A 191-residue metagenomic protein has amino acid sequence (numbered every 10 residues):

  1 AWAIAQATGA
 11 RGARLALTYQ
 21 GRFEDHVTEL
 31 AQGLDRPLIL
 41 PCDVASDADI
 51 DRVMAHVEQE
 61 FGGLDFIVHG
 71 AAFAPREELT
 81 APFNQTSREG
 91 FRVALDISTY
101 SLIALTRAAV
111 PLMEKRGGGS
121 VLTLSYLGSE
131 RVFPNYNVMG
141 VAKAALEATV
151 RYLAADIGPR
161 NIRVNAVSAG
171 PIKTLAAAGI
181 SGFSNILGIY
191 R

Functional and structural regions predicted by a protein language model:
A1-A16: Canonical Rossmann dinucleotide-binding motif of NAD(H)/NADP(H)-dependent dehydrogenases/reductases, specifically
A16-T18, R160, N165: Rossmann-like NAD(H)/NADP(H) cofactor-binding core
G21-F23: Residues in the short beta-alpha loop(s) of Rossmann-like NAD(P)-binding domains
A31-A48: Rossmann-fold cofactor-recognition segment
A45-E60: Conserved Rossmann-fold cofactor-binding substructure of NAD(P)-dependent oxidoreductases
A72-I103, R107-V110, E114-K115, S120-P159 (+1 more regions): Catalytic loop of short-chain dehydrogenase/reductase
V164, S168-G179: Short, flexible catalytic-loop segment of classical short-chain dehydrogenase/reductase
S184-R191: Catalytic Tyr-x(3-8)-Lys segment
